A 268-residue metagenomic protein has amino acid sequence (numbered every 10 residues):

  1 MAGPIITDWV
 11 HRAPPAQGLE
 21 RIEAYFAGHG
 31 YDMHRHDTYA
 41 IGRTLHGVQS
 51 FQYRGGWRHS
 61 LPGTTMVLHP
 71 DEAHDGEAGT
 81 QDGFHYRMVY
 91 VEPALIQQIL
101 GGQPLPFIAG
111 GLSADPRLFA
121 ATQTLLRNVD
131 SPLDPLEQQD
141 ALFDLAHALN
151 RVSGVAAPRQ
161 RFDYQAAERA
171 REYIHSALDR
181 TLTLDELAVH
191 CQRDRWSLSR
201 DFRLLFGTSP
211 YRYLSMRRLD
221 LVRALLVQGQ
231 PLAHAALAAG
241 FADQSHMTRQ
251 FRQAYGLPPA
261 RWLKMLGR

Functional and structural regions predicted by a protein language model:
G3-P106: N-terminal regulatory/effector-sensing and dimerization cores that precede helix-turn-helix DNA-binding domains
G63-T64, L198, V222, M247: Short hydrophobic/aromatic patches on the structural cores and recognition surfaces of FHA
G102-R159, E172: Amphipathic alpha-helical segments enriched in hydrophobic/aromatic residues interleaved with Lys/Arg
R117, F162-A170, F206, S215-R218: N-terminal positioning helix adjacent to the helix-turn-helix/winged-helix DNA-binding module
L125-D134, A148-A156, A170-T183, F202 (+4 more regions): Basic, amphipathic alpha-helical hairpins
H175, R180-R217, A236-M265: Basic/polar phosphate-binding segments, predominantly the helix-turn-helix DNA-binding elements of transcriptional
